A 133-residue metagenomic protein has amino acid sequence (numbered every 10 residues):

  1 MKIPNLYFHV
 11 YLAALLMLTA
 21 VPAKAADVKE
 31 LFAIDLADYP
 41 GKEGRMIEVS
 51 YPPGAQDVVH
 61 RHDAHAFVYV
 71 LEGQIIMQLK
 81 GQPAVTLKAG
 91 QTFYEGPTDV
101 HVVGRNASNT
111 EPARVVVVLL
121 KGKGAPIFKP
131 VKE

Functional and structural regions predicted by a protein language model:
M1-Y11: Bacterial N-terminal signal peptides that target proteins for export
H9-A20: Bacterial N-terminal signal peptides
V21-A25: Sec/Tat signal peptide C-region and signal peptidase I cleavage site
D27-V59, V118: A short glycine-rich, His/Asp/Glu-containing loop-to-beta-strand
L36-G41, Y51-P52, G81-T98: Short acidic-glycine-tyrosine-enriched beta hairpin
Q56-V58, I76, F93, P97-N106: Histidine-centered metal-chelating micro-motifs
H65-M77: Short, conserved beta-strand element in jelly-roll/cupin
A84, D99-A125: Ligand-binding loop in jelly-roll beta-barrel domains
